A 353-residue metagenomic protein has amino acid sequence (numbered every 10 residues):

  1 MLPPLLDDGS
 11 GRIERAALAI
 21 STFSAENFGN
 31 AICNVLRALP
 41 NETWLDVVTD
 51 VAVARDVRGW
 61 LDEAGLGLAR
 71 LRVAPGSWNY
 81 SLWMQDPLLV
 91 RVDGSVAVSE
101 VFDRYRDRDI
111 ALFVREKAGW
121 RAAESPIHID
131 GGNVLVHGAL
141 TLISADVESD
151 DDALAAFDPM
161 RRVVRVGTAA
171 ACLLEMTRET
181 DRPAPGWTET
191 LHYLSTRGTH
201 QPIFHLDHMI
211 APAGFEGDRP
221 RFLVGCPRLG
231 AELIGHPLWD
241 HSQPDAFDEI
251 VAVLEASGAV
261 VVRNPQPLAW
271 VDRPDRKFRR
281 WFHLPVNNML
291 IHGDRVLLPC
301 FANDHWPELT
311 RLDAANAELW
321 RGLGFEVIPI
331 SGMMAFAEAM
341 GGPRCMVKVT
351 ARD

Functional and structural regions predicted by a protein language model:
M1-D353: The feature marks the mature, well-folded catalytic cores of soluble enzymes
